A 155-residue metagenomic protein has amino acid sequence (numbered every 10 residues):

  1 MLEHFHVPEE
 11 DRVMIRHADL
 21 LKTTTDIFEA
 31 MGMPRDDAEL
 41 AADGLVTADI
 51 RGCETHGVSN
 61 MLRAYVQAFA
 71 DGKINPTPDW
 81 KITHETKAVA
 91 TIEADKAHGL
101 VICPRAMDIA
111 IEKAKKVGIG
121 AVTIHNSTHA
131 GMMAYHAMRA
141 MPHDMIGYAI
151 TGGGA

Functional and structural regions predicted by a protein language model:
L2-M31: Generic N-terminal amphipathic, Lys/Arg-enriched alpha-helix
T24, A110, H136: Aromatic/hydrophobic pocket-lining residues that form π-stacking "cages" and hydrophobic walls in ligand
I27, A90-D95, G120-H125: Short glycine-rich or small-residue beta-strand-to-loop segments that form or flank ligand, phosphate, metal/Fe-S
E29-G32, R51-E54: N-terminal and secondary-structure boundary signal
R35-V46: Short, well-structured alpha-helical segments
A38, A110-K116: Glycine-rich phosphate/diphosphate-binding loops that line cofactor/substrate pockets in enzymes
A42, I119-A155: Glycine-rich anion/phosphate-binding loop at the beta-strand->alpha-helix junction
H56-I111: Active-site cofactor/substrate anionic-group-binding motifs, chiefly glycine- and Lys/Arg-rich phosphate-binding loops
